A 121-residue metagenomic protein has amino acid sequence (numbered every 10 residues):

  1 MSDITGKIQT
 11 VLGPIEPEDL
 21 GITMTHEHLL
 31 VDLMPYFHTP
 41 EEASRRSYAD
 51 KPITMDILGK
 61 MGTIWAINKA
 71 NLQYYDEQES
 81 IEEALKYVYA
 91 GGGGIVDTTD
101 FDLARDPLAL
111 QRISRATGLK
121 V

Functional and structural regions predicted by a protein language model:
M1-L12: Short, Gly/Pro- and small/polar-rich lid/capping loops
I15-E18: Positively charged, low-complexity intrinsically disordered leader regions
I22-V31, I95: Histidine-centered catalytic micro-motifs
V31-L33, L103-D106: Short active-site-adjacent helix-start/loop capping segments
V31-Y74: Active-site gating loops and adjacent loop-to-helix segments of metal-dependent hydrolytic enzymes
T63-A70, E82-R105, G118-V121: Divalent metal-dependent hydrolysis catalytic cores, especially in the metallo-beta-lactamase
Q73-I81: Glycine-rich, highly charged phosphate/nucleotide-binding loops
R105-R115: Glycine-rich loop at the start of a catalytic domain that most often binds anionic cofactors/ligands
